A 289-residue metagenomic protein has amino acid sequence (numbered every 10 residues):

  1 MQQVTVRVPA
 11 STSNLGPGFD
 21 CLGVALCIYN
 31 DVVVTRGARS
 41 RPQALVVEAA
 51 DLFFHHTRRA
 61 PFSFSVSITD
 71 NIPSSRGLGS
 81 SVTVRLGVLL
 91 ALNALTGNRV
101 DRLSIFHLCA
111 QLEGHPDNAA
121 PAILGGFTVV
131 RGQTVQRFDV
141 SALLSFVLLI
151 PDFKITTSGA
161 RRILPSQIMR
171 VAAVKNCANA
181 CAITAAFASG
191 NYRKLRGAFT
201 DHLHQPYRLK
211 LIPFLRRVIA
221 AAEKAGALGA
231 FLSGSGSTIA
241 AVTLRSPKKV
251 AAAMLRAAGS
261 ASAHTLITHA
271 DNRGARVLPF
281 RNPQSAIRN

Functional and structural regions predicted by a protein language model:
M1, T12-N14, G23-L26, R58-R59 (+7 more regions): Solvent-exposed alpha-helices and their adjacent loops that cap or buttress functional pockets in soluble metabolic
M1-R76, A94-R102, H107, A270-R273 (+1 more regions): ATP-binding N-lobe of GHMP and related small-molecule kinases
R36, P151, A241-R245: Short beta-strand-to-loop capping motifs
L78-R102, I123-G125: DPxDG-like acidic metal-binding loop motif
V100-S145, K210, R216, A230 (+2 more regions): Alpha/beta catalytic cores of group-transfer enzymes, especially the acyltransferase/condensing modules of polyketide
V135, F280-N289: Short, basic, low-complexity termini and linkers enriched in Ser/Thr/Gly/Pro that act as targeting/leader peptides
I150-K210: Active-site rim beta-loop-alpha module in soluble metabolic enzymes
F187-F280: Glycine-rich, charge-dense phosphate/pyrophosphate-binding loop(s) and the adjacent flexible "lid"/catalytic subdomain
